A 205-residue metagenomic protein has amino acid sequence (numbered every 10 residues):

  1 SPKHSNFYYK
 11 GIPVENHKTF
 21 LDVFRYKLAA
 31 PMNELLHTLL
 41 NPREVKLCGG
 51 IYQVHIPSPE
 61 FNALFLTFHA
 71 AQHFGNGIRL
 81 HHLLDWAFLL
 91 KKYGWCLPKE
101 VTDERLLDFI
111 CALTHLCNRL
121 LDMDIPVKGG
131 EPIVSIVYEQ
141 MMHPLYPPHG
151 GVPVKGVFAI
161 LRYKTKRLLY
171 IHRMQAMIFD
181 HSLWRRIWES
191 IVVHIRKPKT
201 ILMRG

Functional and structural regions predicted by a protein language model:
S1-G205: Conserved NTP-donor binding/palm subdomain of two-metal-ion nucleotidyltransferases/polymerases, i.e., the charged
